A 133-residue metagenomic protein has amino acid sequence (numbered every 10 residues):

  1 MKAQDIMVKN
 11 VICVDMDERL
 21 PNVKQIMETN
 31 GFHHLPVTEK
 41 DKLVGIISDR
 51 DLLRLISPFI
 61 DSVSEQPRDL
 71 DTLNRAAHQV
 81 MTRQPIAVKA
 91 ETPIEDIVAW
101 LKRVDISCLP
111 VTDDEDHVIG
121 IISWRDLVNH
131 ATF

Functional and structural regions predicted by a protein language model:
M1-N10, D49-I86, V98-K102, S123-F133: Tandem CBS (Bateman) regulatory domains
V14-G31, V37-T38, A87-D105, T112 (+1 more regions): The conserved cystathionine-beta-synthase
D17, I46, D71-N74, E91 (+1 more regions): Non-catalytic, surface-exposed connector residues within folded enzymatic/regulatory domains
M27, L35-D51, L101, L109-R125: A glycine-centered beta-loop-beta connector
H33-H34, H78, H117, H130: Histidine (H) residue identity feature
